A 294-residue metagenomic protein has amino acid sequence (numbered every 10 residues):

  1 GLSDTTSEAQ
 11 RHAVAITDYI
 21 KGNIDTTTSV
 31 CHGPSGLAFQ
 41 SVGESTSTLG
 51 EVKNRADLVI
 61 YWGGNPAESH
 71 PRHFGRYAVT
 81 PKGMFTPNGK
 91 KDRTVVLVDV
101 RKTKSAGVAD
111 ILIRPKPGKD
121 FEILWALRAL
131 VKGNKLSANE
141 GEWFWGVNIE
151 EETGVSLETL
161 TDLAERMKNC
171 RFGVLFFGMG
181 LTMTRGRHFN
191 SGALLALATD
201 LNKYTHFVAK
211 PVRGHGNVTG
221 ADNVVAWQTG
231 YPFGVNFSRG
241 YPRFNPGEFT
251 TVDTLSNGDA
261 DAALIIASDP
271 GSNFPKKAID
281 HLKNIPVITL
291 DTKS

Functional and structural regions predicted by a protein language model:
G1-S294: Catalytic alpha/large subunits of respiratory electron-transfer oxidoreductases, centered on bis-MGD molybdoenzymes
